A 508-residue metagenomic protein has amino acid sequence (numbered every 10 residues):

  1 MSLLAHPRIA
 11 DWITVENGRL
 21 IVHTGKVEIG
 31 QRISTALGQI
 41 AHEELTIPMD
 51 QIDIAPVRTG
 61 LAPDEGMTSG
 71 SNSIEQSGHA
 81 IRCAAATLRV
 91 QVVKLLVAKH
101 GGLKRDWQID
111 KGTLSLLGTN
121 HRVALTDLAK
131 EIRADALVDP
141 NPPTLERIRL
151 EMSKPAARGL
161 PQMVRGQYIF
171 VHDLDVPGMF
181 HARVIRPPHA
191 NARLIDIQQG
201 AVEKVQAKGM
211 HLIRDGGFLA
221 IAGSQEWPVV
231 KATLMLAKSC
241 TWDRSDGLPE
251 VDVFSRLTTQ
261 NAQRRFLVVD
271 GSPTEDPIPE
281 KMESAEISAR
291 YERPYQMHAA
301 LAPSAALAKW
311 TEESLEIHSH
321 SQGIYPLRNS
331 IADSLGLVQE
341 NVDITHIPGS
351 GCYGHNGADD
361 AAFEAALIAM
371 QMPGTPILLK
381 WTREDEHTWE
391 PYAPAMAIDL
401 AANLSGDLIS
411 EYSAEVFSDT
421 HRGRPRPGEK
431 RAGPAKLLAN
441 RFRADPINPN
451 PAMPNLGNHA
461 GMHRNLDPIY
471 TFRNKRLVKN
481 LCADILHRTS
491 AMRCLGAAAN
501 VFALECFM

Functional and structural regions predicted by a protein language model:
M1-M508: Structural alpha/beta core scaffold segments of enzyme domains
